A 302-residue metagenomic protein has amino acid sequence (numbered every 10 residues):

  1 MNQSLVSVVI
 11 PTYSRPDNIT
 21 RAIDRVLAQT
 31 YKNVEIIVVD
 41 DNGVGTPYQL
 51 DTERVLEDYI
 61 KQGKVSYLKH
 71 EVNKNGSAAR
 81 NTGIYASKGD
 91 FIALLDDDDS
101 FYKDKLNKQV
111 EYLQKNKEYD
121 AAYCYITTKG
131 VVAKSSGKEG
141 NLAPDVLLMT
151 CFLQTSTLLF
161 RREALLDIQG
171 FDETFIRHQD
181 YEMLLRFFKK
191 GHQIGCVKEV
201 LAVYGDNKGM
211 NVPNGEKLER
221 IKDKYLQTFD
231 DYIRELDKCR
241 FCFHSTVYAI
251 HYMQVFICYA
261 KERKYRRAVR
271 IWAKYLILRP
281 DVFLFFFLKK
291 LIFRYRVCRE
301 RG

Functional and structural regions predicted by a protein language model:
M1, F256-G302: Membrane-interface aromatic/basic loop that binds lipid-linked glycans or pyrophosphate carriers, typified by
M1-L27: N-proximal low-complexity "stem/linker" segments adjacent to membrane-targeting elements
I23-L68: Acidic donor-binding segment of Leloir-type glycosyltransferases
K61-G63, K74, A78-A79, L106-A164 (+3 more regions): Flexible acidic/His/Gly-enriched loops in nucleotide-sugar-dependent glycosyltransferase catalytic domains
K69-S87: Glycine-rich, basic loop-to-helix element that forms the pyrophosphate-binding segment of sugar-nucleotide handling
I92: Short aromatic/hydrophobic "clamp" motif used to bind/position activated sugar donors
N141-I221, Y225: Conserved nucleotide-sugar donor-binding catalytic segment
E199-K208, V212-C239, Y265-L278: Catalytic core of nucleotide-sugar-dependent glycosyltransferases
